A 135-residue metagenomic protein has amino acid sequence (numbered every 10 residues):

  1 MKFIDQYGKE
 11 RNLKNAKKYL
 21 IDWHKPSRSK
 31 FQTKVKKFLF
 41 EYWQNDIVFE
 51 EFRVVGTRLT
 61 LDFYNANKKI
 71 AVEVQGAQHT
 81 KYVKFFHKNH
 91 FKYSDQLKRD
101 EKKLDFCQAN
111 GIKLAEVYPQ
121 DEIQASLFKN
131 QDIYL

Functional and structural regions predicted by a protein language model:
M1-L135: Nucleic-acid endo/exonuclease domains
